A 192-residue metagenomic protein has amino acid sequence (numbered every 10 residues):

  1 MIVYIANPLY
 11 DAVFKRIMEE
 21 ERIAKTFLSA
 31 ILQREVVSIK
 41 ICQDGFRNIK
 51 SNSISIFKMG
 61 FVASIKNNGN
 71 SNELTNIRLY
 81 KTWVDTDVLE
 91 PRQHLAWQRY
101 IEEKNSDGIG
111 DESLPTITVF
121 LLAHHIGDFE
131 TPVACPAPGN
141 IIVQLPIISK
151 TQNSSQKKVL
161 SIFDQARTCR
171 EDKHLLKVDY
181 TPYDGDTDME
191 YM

Functional and structural regions predicted by a protein language model:
M1-M192: Elongated, amphipathic alpha-helical interaction scaffolds
